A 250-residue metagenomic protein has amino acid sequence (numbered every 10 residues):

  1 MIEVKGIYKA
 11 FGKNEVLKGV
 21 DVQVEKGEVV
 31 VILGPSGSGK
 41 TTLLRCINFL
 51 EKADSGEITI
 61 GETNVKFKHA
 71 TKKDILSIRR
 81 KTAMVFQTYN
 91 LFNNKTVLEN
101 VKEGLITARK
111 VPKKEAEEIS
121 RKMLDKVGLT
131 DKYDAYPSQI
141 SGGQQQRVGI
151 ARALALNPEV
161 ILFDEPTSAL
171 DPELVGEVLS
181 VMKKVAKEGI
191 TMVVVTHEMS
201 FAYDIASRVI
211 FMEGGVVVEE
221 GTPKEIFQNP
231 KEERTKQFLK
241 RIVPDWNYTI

Functional and structural regions predicted by a protein language model:
I2-P223: ABC family nucleotide-binding domain
E213, K224-I250: C-terminal boundary and immediately downstream tail of ABC-type ATPase nucleotide-binding domains
